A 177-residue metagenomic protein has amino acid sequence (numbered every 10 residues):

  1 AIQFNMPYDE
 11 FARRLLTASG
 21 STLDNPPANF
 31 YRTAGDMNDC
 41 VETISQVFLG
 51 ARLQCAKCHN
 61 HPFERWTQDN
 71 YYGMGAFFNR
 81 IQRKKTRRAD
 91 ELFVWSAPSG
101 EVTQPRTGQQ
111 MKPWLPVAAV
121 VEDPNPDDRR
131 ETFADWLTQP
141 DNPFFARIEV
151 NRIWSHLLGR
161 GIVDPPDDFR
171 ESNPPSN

Functional and structural regions predicted by a protein language model:
A1-A134, N142-N177: Short, structured secondary-structure elements that scaffold catalytic or ligand/cofactor-binding regions
T138: Cell-envelope and extracellular/periplasmic
